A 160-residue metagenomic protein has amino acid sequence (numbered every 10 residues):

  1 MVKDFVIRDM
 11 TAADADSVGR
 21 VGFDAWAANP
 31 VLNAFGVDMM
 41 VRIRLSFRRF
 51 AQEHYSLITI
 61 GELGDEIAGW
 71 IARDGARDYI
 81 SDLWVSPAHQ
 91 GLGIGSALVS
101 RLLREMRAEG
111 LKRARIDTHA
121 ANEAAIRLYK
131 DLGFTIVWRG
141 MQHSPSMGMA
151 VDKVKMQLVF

Functional and structural regions predicted by a protein language model:
V2, E53-S56, A108, D131: Short, well-ordered coil/turn elements that cap or connect secondary structure elements
D4-V6: Extreme N-terminal starter segment of soluble prokaryotic enzymes
D9-A15, G19-A88, V99-R101, E105 (+2 more regions): Acetyl-CoA-dependent GNAT
D65, G69, G93-G95, G133: Conserved phosphate-binding and hydrolysis motifs of nucleotide-dependent enzymes
E66, E109, M149: Structured loop/turn residues at beta-strand edges in well-structured enzyme cores
S86-A88, L92, A120-A121: Active-site acidic-Proline motif in GNAT/NAT acetyltransferases
G91-R104, A108, R127-D131: Conserved acetyl-CoA-binding loop-helix of GNAT-fold acetyltransferases
K112-I126, K130-T135, R139-F160: C-terminal "cap" of GNAT-fold acetyltransferases
